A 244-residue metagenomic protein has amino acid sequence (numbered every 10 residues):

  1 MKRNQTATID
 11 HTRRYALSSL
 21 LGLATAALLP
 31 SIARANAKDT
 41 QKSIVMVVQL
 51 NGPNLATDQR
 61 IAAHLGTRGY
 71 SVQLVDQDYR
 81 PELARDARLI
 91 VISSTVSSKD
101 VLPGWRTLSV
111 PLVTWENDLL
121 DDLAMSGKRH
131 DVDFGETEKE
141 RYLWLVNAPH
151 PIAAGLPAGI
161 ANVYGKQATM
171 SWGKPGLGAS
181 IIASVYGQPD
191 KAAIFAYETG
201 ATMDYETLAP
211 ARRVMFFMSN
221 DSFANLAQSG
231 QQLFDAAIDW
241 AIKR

Functional and structural regions predicted by a protein language model:
M1-H11, S19-A27: N-terminal secretory signal peptides
I9-H11, L28-Q41: C-terminal segment of N-terminal export signals and the immediately downstream linker at the start of the mature
D39-I44, D190, A196-R244: Extracellular ligand-binding/catalytic regions of CAZymes and related secreted enzymes and adhesion modules
K42-L120: Helical hinge/lid and interdomain linker segments adjacent to catalytic or ligand-binding clefts that mediate domain
G52-T57, D122-L123, K191, S222-A227: Short, solvent-exposed loop/turn elements at domain surfaces
L74, Y79, K128-R129, A179 (+2 more regions): Cysteine-dependent hydrolase recognition
V91, P111-V113, I181-I182, V214-F216: Hydrophobic/aromatic beta-strand patches that form the interior of the parallel beta-sheet core in alpha/beta enzyme
T114-P189: An acidic, glycine-rich "communication" segment
